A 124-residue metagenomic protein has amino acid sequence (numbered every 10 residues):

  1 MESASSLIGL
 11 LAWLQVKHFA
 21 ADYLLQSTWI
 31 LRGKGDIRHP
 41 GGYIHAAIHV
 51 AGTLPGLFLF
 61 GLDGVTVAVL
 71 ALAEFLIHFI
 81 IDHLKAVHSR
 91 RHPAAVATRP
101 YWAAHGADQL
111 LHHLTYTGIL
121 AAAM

Functional and structural regions predicted by a protein language model:
M1-M124: Hydrophobic alpha-helical transmembrane segments
